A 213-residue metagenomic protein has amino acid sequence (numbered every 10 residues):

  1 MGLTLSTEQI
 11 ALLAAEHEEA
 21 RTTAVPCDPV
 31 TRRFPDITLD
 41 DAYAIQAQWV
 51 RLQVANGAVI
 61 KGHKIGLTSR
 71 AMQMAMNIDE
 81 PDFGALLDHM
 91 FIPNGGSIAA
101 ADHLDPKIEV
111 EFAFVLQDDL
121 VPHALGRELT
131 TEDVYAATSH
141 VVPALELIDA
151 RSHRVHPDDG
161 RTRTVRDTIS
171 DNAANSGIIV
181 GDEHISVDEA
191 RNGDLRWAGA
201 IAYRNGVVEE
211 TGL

Functional and structural regions predicted by a protein language model:
G2-L213: Catalytic-core "active-site belt" of small-molecule-metabolizing enzymes, emphasizing His/Asp/Glu-rich regions
